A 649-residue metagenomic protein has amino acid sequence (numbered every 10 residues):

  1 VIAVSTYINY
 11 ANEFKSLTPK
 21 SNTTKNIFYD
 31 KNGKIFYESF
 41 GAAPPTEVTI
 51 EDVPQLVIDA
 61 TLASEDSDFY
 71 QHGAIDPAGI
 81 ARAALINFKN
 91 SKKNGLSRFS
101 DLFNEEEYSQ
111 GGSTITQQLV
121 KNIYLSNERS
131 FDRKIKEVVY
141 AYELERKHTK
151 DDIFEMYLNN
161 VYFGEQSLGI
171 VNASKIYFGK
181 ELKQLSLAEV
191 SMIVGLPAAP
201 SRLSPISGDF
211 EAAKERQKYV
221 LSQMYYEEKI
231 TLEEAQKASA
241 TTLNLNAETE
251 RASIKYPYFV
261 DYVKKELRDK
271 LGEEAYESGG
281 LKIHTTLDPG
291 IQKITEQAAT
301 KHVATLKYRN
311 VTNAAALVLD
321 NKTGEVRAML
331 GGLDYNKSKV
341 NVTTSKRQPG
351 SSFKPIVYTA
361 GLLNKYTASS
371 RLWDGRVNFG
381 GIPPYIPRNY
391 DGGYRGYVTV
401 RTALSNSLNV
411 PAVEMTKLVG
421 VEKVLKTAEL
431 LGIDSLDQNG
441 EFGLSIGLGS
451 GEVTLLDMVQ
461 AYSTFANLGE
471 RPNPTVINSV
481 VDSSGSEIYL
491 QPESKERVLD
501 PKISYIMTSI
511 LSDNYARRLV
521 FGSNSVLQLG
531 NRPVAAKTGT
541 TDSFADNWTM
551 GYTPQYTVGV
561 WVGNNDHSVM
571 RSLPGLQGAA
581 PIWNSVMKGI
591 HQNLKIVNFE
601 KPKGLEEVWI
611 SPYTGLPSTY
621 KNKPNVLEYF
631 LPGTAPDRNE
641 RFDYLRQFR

Functional and structural regions predicted by a protein language model:
V1-Y29, D68: N-terminal type II signal-anchor transmembrane helix that functions as the membrane-insertion/stop-transfer segment
G33, T61, L119, I153 (+13 more regions): Residue-level preference for non-acidic, small/hydrophobic
K34-T46, N172-I176, L196-P197, S201-I206 (+12 more regions): Short pre-catalytic segments that frame enzyme active sites
T49-I115, G169-V171, G380: Flexible, acidic/glycine-enriched loop-and-adjacent beta/alpha segments that face the extracytoplasmic/periplasmic side
K89-R129, K183, T249-K255, Y366-V424 (+2 more regions): Conserved catalytic neighborhood of penicillin-recognizing serine enzymes
E107-K293, Q297, K426-E429, I433-Q438 (+2 more regions): Non-catalytic, structured segments within soluble enzyme domains
K121, L125, N159-Q166, K183 (+13 more regions): Glycine-rich, acidic and aromatic/proline-enriched surface loops and short helix-turn segments that act as binding
T285-Y308, V318-D320, M329, D334-S345 (+3 more regions): A penicillin-recognizing enzyme superfamily signal
